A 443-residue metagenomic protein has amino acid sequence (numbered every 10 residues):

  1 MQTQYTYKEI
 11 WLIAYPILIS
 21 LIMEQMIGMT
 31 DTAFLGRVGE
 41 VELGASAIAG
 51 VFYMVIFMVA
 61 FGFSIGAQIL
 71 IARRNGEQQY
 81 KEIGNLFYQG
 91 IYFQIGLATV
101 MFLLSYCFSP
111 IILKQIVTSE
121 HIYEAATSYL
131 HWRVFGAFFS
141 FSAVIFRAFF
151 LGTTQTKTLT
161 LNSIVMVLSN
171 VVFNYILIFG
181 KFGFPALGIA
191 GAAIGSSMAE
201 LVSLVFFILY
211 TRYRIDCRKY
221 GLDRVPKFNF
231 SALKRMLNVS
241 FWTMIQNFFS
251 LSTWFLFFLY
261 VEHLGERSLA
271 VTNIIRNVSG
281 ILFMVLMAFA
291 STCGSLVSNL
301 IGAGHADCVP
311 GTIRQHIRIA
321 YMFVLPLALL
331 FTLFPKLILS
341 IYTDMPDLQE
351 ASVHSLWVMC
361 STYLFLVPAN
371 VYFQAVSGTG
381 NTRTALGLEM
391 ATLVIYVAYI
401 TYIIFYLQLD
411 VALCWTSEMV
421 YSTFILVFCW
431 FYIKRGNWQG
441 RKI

Functional and structural regions predicted by a protein language model:
M1-A14, I71-F138, F184-F241, V297-T362 (+1 more regions): Short alpha-helical transmembrane segments in multi-pass integral membrane proteins
L12-G28, W132, M166, A199-S203 (+4 more regions): Transmembrane helical elements of multi-pass membrane transporters/channels
L18, I22, M26, T30 (+20 more regions): Generic alpha-helical transmembrane segments of integral inner-membrane proteins, especially permease/transport modules
I22, M26-G44, L113-E120, I176-L187 (+4 more regions): Helix-terminus/linker motif at the lipid-water interface of multi-pass membrane proteins
T32, Q68-I69, S109-P110, R147 (+6 more regions): Interfacial helix-capping/hinge residues at the ends of transmembrane alpha-helices
L35-M54, L86, E120-A125, I189-A190 (+5 more regions): Interfacial/gating helices of multi-pass transporter permease domains
L43-Y106, S140-T154, T158-L159, V271-P335 (+1 more regions): Small-residue-rich hydrophobic transmembrane alpha-helices
S64, Q68, R133-G152, L159-N170 (+5 more regions): Short runs within selected transmembrane alpha-helices of multi-pass transporters and secretion channels
